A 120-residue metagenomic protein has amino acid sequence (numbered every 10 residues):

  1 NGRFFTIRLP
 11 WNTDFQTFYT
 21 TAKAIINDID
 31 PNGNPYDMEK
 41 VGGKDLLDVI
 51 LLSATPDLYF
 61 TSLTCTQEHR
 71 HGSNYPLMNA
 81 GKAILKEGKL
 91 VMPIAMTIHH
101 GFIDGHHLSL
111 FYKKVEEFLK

Functional and structural regions predicted by a protein language model:
N1-L58: Helical lid/core segments from catalytic subdomains that handle acyl or acyl-like groups
R8, T21, M38, S62-T64 (+3 more regions): Generic alpha-helix signal with a bias toward terminal, lower-confidence helices and secondary-structure junctions
R8-L9, P76, G81, G105: Glycine-centered structural positions embedded in regular secondary structure
W11-N12, T66-R70, P93-A95, F111-K113: Short intrinsically disordered coil segments
Q16-T20, I29-D30, G72-P76, H99-F102 (+1 more regions): Short, surface-exposed linear patches
L46-G88: Flexible, Gly/Pro-enriched loop and linker segments at secondary-structure and domain junctions
E87-K120: C-terminal structured interaction module
